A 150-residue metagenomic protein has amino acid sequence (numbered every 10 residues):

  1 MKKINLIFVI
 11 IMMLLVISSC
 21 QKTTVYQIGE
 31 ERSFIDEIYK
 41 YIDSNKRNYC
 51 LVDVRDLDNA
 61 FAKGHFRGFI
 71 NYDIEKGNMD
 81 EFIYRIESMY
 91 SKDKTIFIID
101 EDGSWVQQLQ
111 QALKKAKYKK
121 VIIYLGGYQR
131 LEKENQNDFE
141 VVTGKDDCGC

Functional and structural regions predicted by a protein language model:
M1-L6: Positively charged n-region of N-terminal signal peptides that target proteins for export
I11-A62, V142-C150: Flexible, polar/low-complexity N-terminal or interdomain linker segments that lie immediately upstream of folded
A62-H65, K114: Non-catalytic positions within long, well-ordered alpha-helices that form the structural scaffold/packing of enzyme
E75-I83: Glycine-rich, highly charged phosphate/nucleotide-binding loops
F82-L131: Catalytic cysteine-centered active loop of the rhodanese-like fold, especially the PTP/DSP P-loop
M89-I98, F139-C150: A polyampholytic, Gly/Pro-enriched intrinsically disordered region
L125-T143: Cysteine-dependent PTP/DSP-like catalytic domain, specifically the C-terminal lobe
